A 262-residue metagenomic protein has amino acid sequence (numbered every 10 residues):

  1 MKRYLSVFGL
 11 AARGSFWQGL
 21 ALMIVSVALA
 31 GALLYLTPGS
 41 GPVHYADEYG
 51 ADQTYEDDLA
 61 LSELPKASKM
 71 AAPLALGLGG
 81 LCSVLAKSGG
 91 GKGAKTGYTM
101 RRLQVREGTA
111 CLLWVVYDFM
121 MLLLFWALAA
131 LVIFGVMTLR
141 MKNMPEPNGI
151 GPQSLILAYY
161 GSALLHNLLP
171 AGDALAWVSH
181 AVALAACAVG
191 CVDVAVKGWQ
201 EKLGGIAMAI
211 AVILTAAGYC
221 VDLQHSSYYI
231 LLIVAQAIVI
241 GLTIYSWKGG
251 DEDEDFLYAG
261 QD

Functional and structural regions predicted by a protein language model:
M1-G97, G108-D262: Hydrophobic alpha-helical transmembrane segments of membrane proteins
R101-E107: Short helix-to-coil transition segments within interhelical loops that connect adjacent transmembrane helices
